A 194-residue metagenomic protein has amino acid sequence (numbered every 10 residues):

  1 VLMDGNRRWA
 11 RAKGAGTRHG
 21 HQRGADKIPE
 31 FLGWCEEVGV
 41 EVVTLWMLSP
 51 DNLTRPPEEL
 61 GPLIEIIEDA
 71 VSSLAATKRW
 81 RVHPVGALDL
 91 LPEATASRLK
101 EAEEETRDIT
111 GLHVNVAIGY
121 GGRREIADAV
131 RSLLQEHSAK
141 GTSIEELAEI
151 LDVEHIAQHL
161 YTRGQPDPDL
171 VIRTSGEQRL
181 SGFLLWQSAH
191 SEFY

Functional and structural regions predicted by a protein language model:
V1-Y194: Flexible, compositionally biased loop and terminal segments
